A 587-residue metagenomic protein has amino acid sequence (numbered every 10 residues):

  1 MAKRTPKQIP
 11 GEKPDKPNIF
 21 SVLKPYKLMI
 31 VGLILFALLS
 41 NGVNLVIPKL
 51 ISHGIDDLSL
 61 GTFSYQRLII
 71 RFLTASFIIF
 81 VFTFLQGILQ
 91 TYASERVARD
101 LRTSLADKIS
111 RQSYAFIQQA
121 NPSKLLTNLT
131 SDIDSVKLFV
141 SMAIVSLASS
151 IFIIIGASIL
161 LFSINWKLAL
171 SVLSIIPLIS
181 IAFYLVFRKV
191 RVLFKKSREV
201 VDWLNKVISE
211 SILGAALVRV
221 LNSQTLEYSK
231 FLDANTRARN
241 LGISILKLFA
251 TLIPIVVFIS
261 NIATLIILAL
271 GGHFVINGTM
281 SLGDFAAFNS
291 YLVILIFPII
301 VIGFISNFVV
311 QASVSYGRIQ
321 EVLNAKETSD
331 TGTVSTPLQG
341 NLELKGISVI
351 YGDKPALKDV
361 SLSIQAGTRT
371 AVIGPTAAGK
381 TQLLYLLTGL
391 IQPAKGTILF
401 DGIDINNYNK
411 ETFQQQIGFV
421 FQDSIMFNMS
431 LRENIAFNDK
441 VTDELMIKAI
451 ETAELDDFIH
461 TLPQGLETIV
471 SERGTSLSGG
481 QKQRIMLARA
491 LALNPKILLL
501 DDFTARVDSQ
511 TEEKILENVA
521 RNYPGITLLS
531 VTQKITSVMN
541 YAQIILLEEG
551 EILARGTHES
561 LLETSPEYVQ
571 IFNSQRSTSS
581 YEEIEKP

Functional and structural regions predicted by a protein language model:
M1-N44, I51, D57-F72, Q86-Q90 (+11 more regions): Membrane-integrated ABC transporters
A2-R4, E517, G525, M539-P587: C-terminal portion of ABC ATPase nucleotide-binding domains
E12, L35-F36, V43-D56, A75-P122 (+12 more regions): Juxtamembrane helix-loop junctions of ABC transporter transmembrane domains
P25, M29-G42, H53, A75-I79 (+2 more regions): Transmembrane helices of ABC transporter permease
K27-L28, Y114-A115, S131-V140, I144 (+6 more regions): An intracellular "coupling" helix at the cytosolic face of ABC transporter transmembrane type-1 domains
T103, L232, E321, T397-L399 (+6 more regions): ABC ATPase nucleotide-binding domain helical subdomain, centered on the C-loop/LSGGQ "ABC signature"
V200, S223, K247, T264 (+2 more regions): Cytosolic ends of transmembrane helices, especially the final helix of ABC transmembrane type-1 domains
T388: Helix-to-loop junction immediately C-terminal to a conserved catalytic motif
